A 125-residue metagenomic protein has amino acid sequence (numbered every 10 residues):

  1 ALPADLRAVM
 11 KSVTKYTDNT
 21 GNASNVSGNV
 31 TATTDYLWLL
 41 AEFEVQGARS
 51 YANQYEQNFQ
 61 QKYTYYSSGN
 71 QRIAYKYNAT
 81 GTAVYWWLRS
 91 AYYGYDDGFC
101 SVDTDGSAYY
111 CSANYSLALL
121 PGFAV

Functional and structural regions predicted by a protein language model:
A1-V125: Collagenous Gly-X-Y triple-helix signature in extracellular proteins
